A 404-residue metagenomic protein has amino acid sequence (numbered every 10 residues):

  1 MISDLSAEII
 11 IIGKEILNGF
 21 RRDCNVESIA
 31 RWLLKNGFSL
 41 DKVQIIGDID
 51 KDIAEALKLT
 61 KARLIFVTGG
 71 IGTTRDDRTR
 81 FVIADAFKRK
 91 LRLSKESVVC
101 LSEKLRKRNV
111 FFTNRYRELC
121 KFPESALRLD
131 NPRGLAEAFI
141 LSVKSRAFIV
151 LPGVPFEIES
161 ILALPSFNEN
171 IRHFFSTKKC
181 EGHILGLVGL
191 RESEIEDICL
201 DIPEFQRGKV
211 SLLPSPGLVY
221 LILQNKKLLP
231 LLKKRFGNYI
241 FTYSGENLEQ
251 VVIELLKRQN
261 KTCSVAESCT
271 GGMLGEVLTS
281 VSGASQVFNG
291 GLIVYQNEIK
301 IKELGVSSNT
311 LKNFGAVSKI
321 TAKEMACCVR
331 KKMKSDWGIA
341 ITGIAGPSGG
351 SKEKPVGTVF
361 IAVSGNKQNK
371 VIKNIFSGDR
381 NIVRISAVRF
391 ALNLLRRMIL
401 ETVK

Functional and structural regions predicted by a protein language model:
I2-V43: Glycine-rich phosphate/diphosphate-binding loop of Rossmann-like nucleotide-binding domains
K14-E15, G70-T73, G153-F156, L218 (+1 more regions): Short glycine-rich anion-binding loops that position phosphate/pyrophosphate groups of nucleotides and phosphorylated
K42-D52, I375-G378: Short beta->alpha junction loops
K51-K58, R78-H173: Proline/glycine-rich low-complexity loops and linkers
V67-L93, F236-G245: Flexible gly/pro-rich beta->alpha loop and the following alpha-helix that scaffold active-site loops
S102, E118, L229-K404: Short alpha-helical segments enriched in small residues
V143-L228: An accessory alpha-helical subdomain
